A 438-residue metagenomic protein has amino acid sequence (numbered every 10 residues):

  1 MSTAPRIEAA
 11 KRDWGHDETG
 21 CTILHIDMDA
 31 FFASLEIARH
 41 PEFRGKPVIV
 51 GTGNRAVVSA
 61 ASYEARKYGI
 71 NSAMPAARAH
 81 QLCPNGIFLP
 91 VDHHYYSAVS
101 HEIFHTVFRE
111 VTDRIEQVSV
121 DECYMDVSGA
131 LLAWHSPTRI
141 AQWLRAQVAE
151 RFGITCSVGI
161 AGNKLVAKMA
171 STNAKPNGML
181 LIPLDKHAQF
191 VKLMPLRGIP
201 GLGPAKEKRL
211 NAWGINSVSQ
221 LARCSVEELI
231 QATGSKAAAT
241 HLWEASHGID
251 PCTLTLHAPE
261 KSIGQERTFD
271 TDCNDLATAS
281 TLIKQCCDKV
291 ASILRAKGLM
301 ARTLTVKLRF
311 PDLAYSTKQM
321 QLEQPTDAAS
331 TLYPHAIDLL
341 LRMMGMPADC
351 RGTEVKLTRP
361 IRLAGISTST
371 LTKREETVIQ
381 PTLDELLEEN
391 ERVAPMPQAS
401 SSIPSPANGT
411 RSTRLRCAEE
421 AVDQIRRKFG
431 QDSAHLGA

Functional and structural regions predicted by a protein language model:
M1-H241, C252-L254, N390-A438: Gly/Gly-Pro- and Ser/Thr-rich, intrinsically disordered tail segments characteristic of DNA damage-repair and tolerance
H16, H25, G198, K206-I361 (+1 more regions): DNA-contacting surface of Y-family translesion DNA polymerases
F31, N54-V57, P311-Y315, L371-R374: Short, charged/polar surface micro-motifs in flexible loops or helix N-caps
K46, C156, N177, R302-L304 (+2 more regions): Change "...and in nucleic-acid phosphodiester-cleaving endonucleases..." to "...and in nucleic-acid processing enzymes
I49-G51, L89, D126, W243 (+6 more regions): Residues in well-ordered beta-strands of folded domains
V118-E122, A161-K164, L299-T303, R359-L363: Short Gly/Ser/Thr- and Asp/Glu-enriched loop/turn motifs at secondary-structure junctions
S128, A161-N163, R309, A364-L371: Short loop/turn motifs enriched for small/polar and acidic residues
Q324-A438: Acidic, metal-coordinating catalytic segment for phosphate/diphosphate chemistry, firing primarily on the Nudix
